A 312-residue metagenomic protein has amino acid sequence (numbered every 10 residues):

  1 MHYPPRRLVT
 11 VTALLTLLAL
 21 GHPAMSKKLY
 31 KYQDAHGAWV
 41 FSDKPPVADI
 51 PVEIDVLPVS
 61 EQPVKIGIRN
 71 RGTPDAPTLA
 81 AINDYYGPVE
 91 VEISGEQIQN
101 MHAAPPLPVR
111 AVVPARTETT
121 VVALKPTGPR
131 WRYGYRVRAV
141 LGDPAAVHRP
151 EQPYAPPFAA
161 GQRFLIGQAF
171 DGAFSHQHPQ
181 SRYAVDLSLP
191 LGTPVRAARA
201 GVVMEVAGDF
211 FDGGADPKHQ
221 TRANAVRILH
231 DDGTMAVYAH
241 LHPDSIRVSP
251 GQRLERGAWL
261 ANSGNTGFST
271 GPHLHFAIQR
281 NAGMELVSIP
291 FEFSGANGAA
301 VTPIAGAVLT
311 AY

Functional and structural regions predicted by a protein language model:
H2-V11: Bacterial N-terminal signal peptides that target proteins for export
H2-Y3, L20-T120, K125, R130-G134: Short, cationic interaction patches enriched in Lys/Arg with P/S/T/G and frequent prolines that mark the mature domain
V11-A19: Bacterial N-terminal signal peptides
R110-R222: Surface-exposed, glycine-biased beta-strand/turn segments
Q152-G167, R196, D216, I246-E255 (+1 more regions): Acidic, glycine-rich catalytic/binding loops that coordinate metals and/or anionic ligands
Q168, E205, H240-P243, N265 (+1 more regions): A residue-level detector for short acidic-glycine micro-motifs
P194-E205, R247-S263: Short, well-structured beta-strand-loop connectors
A198-P243, R247, P272: Zn2+-dependent peptidoglycan hydrolase active-site motif and core
